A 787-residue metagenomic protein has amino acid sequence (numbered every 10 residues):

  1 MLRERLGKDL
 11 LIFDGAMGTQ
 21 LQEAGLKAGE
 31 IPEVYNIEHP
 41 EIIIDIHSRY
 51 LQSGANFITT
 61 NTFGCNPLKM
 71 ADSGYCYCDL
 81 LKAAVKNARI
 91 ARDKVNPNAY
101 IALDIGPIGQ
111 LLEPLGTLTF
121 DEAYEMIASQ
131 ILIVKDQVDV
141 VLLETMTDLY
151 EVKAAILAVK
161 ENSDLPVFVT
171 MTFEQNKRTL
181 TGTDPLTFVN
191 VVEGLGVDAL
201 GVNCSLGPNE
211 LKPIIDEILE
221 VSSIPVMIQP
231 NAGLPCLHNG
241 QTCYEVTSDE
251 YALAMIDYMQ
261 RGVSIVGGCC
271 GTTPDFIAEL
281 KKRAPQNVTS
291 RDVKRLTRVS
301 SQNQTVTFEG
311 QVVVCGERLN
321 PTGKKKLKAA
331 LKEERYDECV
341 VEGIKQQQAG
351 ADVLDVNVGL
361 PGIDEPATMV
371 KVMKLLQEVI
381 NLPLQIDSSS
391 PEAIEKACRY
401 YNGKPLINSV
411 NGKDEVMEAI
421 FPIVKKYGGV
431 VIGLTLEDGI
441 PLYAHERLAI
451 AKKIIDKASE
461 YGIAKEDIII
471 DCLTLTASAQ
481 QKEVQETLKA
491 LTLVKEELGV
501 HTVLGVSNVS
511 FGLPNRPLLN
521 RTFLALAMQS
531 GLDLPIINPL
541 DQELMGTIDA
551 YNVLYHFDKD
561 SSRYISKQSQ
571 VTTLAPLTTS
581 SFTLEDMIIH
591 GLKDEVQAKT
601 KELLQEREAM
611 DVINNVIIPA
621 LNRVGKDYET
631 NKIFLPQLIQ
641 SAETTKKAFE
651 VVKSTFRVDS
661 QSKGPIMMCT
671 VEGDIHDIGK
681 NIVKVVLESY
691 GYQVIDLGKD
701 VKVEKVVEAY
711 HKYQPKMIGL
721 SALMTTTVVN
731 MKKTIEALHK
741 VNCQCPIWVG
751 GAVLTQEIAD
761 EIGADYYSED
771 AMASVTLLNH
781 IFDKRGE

Functional and structural regions predicted by a protein language model:
M1-D471, L475-E787: Domain-level signal for soluble alpha/beta catalytic cores
